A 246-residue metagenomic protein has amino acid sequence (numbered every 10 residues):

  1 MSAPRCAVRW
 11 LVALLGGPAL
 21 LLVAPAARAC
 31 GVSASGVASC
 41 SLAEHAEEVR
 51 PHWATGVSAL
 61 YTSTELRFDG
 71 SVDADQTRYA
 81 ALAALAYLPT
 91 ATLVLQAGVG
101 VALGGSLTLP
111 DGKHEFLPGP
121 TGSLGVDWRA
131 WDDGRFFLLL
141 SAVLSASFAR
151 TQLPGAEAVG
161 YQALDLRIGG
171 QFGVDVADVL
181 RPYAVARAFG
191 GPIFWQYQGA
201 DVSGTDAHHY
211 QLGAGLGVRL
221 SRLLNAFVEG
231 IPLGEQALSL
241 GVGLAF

Functional and structural regions predicted by a protein language model:
S2-P18: Bacterial N-terminal signal peptides that target proteins for export
C30-G31: Boundary of Sec targeting at the N-terminus
A34-S41, A46-E48, H52-T77, L88 (+5 more regions): Outer-membrane beta-barrel transmembrane domain signature
Y79, A83-L107: Long, hydrophobic/aromatic-enriched structural stretches that serve as scaffold segments
A80-L82, T121-G125, R167-G169, G213-G215 (+1 more regions): Membrane-embedded beta-strand positions in outer-membrane beta-barrel channels/transporters
L85-L88, K113-P120, D127-R135: Short, charge-rich binding segments
A97-G125: Surface-exposed loop and membrane-interface regions of Gram-negative outer-membrane beta-barrel proteins
